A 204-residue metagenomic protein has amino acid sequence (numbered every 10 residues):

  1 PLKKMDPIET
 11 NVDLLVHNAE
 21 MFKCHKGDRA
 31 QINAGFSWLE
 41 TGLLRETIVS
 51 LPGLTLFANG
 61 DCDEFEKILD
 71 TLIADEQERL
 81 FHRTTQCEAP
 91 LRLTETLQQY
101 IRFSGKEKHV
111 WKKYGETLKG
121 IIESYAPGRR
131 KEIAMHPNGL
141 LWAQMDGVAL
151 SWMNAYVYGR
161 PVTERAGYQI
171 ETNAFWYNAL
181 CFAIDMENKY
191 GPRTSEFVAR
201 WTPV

Functional and structural regions predicted by a protein language model:
P1-E40, E107-R130, E187-S195: Acidic/polar, glycine-enriched structural segments that form the non-catalytic walls/loops of the carbohydrate-binding
P1-M5, T96, P203-V204: Short intrinsically disordered, low-complexity coil segments enriched in acidic
D13-H17, R29-A30, L141-A143, A149-L150 (+1 more regions): Generic detector of short, locally flexible boundary/turn motifs and exposed helical patches
C24-N33, Q77-T85, M145-Y168: Acidic/His metal-coordination segments adjacent to aromatic residues that form catalytic metal sites in metalloenzymes
W38, P52, E164: Conserved short-loop catalytic and cofactor-binding motifs
T41-T47, L51-L150, I170-N173, Y177: Aromatic-rich carbohydrate-recognition surfaces in CAZymes
A126, I133-P137, Y168, F175-V204: Catalytic cores of carbohydrate-active enzymes
